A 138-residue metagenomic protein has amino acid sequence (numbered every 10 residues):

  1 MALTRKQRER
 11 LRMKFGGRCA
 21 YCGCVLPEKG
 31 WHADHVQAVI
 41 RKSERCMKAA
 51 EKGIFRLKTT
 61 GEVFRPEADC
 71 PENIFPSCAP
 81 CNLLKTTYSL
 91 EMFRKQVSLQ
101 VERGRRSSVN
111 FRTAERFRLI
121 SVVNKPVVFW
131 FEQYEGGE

Functional and structural regions predicted by a protein language model:
M1-R10, K14, C24-L26, M47-R65 (+3 more regions): Extended charged
R18, H32, S77: The −1 position to Zn-ligating cysteines in a subset of zinc-ribbon hairpins
K29: Conserved, well-structured beta-alpha core segment at the onset of a catalytic domain
H32-A38: Histidine-centered catalytic micro-motifs used for acid/base chemistry in nuclease and nucleotide-processing active
I40-R41, K85: Conserved protein kinase catalytic core
S43-R45: Compact nucleic-acid interaction/catalytic patches
